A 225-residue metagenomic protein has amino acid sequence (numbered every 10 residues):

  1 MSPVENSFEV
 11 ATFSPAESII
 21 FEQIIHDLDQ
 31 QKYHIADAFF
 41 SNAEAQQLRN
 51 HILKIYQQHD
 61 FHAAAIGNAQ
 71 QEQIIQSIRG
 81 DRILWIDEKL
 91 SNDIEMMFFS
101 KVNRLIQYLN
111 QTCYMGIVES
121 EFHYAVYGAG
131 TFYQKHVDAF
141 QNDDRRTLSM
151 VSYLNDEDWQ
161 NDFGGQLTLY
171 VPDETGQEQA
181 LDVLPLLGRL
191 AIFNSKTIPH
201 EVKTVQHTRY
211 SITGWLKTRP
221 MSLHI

Functional and structural regions predicted by a protein language model:
M1-S149, Y153-L190, T197-I225: Fe(II)/2-oxoglutarate oxygenase catalytic core
